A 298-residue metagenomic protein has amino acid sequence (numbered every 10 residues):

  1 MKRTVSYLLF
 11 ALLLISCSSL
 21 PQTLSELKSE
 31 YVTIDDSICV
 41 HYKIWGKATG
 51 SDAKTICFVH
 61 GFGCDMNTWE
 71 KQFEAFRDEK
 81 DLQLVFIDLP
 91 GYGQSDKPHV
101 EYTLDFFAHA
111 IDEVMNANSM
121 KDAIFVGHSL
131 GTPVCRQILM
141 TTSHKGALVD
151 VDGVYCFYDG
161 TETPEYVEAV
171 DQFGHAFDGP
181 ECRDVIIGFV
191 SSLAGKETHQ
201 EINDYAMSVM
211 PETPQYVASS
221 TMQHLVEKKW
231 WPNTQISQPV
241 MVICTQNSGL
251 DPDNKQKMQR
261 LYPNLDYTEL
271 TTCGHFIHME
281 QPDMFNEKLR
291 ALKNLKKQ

Functional and structural regions predicted by a protein language model:
K2-I56, E79-L82, N116, M120-K121 (+3 more regions): Alpha/beta-hydrolase fold catalytic core
D35, K43, K80-V126, L130 (+1 more regions): Active-site loop/oxyanion-hole signature of alpha/beta-hydrolase fold enzymes
I38, K43-D96: Conserved HGGG/HGGXW glycine-rich cap/lid loop of the alpha/beta-hydrolase fold
M66-E74, Q94-K97, D105, V134 (+2 more regions): Short N-terminal helix/helix-N-cap motif within the alpha/beta-hydrolase-1
P133, Q137-M140, H144-G179: Flexible "cap/lid" loop of the alpha/beta hydrolase fold
D159-Y166, D178-T234: Conserved alpha/beta-hydrolase catalytic His-Asp/Glu region
H199-Q200, E212-E269: Conserved serine/cysteine hydrolase catalytic core
C273-N286: Catalytic histidine-centered segment of alpha/beta-hydrolase-like enzymes
